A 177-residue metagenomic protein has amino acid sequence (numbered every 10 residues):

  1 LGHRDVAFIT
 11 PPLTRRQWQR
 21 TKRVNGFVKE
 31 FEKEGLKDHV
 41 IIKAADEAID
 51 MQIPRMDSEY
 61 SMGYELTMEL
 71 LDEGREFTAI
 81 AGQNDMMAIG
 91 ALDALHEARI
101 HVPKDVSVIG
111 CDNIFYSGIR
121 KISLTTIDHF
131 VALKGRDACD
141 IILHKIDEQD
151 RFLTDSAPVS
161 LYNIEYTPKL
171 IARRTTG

Functional and structural regions predicted by a protein language model:
L1-G177: Bacterial carbohydrate/catabolite-sensing allosteric modules
